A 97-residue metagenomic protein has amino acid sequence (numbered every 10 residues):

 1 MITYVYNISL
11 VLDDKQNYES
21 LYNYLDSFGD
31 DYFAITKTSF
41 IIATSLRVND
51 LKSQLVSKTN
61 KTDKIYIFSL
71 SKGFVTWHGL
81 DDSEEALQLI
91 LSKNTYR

Functional and structural regions predicted by a protein language model:
I2-V11: Short glycine-/aliphatic-rich beta-strand segments at the starts of folded cytosolic domains
L12-D26: Short amphipathic alpha-helix segments
L21-L25, S53-S57, L80-A86: Short, aromatic/basic amphipathic alpha-helical patches
L25-G29, T59, L91-T95: Generic secondary-structure transition motif, activating predominantly at the C-termini of alpha-helices
F28-T76: Short, intrinsically disordered low-complexity segments
K64-R97: C-terminal structural segments of small proteins and small subunits
